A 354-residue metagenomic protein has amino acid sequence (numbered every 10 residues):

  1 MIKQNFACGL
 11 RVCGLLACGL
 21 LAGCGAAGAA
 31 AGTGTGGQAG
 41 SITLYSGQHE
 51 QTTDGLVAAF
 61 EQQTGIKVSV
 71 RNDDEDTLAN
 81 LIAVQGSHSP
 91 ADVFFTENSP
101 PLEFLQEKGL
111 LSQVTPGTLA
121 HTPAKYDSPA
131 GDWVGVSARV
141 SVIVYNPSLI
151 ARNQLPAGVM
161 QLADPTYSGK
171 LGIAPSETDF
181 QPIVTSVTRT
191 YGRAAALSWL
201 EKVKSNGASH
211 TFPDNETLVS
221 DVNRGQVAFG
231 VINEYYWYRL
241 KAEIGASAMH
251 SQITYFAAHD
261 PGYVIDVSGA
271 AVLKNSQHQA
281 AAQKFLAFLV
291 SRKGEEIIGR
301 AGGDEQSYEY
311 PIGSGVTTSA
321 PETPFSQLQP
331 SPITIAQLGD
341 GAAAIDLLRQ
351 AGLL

Functional and structural regions predicted by a protein language model:
L20-G23: C-terminal motif of bacterial Sec signal peptides marking the signal peptidase cleavage site
G25-F104, L354: Early extracytoplasmic/lumenal segment of secretory-pathway proteins
G47-D54, D73-T77, S89-V227, P261: Extracytoplasmic ligand-binding site segments that recognize negatively charged/polar headgroups
P100-F104, A228-H250, G302: A ligand-binding cleft/hinge motif common to bilobed small-molecule-binding domains
R139, L200-K204, S209-F212, A248-K274 (+1 more regions): Periplasmic-binding protein-like
V142-L149, I265-H278, I297-I298: A bilobed periplasmic-binding-protein/Venus flytrap-type ligand-binding module shared by bacterial periplasmic
K170-A174, F288-I312: Periplasmic-binding protein-like
G315-L354: Extracellular/periplasmic bilobal clamshell ligand-binding domains
